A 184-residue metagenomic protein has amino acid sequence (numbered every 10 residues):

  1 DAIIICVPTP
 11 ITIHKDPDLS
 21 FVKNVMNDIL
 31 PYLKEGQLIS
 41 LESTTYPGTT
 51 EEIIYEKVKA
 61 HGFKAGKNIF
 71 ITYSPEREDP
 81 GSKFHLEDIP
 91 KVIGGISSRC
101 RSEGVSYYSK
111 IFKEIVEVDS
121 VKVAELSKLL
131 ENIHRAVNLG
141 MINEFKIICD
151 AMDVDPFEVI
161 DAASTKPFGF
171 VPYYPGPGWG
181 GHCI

Functional and structural regions predicted by a protein language model:
D1-I184: Structural/interface elements that position substrates and couple domains in central-metabolism enzymes
